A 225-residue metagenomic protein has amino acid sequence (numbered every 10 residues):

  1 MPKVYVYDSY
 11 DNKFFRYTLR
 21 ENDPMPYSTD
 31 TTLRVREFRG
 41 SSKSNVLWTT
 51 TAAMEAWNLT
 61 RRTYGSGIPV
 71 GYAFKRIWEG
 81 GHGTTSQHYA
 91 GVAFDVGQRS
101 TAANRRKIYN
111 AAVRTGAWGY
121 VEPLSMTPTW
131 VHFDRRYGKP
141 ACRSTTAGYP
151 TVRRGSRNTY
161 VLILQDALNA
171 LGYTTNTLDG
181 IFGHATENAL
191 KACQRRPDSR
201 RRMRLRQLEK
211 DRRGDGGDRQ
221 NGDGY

Functional and structural regions predicted by a protein language model:
M1-G67: Active-site acidic/histidine clusters and adjacent loop/turn architecture that either coordinate catalytic ions
V4-S9, T84-V92, Q98-G172, G180 (+2 more regions): Catalytic cores and adjacent binding grooves of peptidoglycan-active enzymes
W57-R61, Y109, Q165, K191 (+1 more regions): Non-transmembrane alpha-helical segments in soluble domains of secreted/periplasmic/extracellular proteins
T60-Y64, A112, G116, L168-G172 (+2 more regions): Sec/Tat-exported extracytoplasmic proteins
R61-A90, Y109-N110: Active-site-adjacent substructure of cysteine-protease-like catalytic cores
S66-F74, W118-S125, T177-L178, R202: Surface-exposed patches in mature extracellular/periplasmic domains of secreted proteins
N188, A192-G222: Extracellular LysM carbohydrate-binding repeats and other cell-envelope/extracellular binding modules
